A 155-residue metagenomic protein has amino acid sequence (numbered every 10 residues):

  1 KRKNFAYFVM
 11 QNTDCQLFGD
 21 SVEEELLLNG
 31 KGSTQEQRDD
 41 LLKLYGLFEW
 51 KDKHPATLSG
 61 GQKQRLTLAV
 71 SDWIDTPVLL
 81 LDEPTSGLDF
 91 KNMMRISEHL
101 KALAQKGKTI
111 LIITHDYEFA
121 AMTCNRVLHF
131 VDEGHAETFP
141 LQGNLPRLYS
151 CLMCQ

Functional and structural regions predicted by a protein language model:
Q35-W50, A69: Conserved ABC ATPase "signature" region
H54-L58: Conserved ABC ATPase signature
L79-D82: Catalytic Walker B motif of ABC-type/P-loop ATPase nucleotide-binding domains
T85-S86: Short loop immediately C-terminal to the Walker-B catalytic DE motif in ABC-type ATPase nucleotide-binding domains
F90-N92: Helix N-cap at the start of a conserved alpha-helix in ABC-type nucleotide-binding domains
T114-H115: H-loop/switch region of ABC-family ATPase nucleotide-binding domains
G134-C154: Conserved beta-strand-loop-alpha-helix hinge in the C-terminal portion of ABC ATPase nucleotide-binding domains
